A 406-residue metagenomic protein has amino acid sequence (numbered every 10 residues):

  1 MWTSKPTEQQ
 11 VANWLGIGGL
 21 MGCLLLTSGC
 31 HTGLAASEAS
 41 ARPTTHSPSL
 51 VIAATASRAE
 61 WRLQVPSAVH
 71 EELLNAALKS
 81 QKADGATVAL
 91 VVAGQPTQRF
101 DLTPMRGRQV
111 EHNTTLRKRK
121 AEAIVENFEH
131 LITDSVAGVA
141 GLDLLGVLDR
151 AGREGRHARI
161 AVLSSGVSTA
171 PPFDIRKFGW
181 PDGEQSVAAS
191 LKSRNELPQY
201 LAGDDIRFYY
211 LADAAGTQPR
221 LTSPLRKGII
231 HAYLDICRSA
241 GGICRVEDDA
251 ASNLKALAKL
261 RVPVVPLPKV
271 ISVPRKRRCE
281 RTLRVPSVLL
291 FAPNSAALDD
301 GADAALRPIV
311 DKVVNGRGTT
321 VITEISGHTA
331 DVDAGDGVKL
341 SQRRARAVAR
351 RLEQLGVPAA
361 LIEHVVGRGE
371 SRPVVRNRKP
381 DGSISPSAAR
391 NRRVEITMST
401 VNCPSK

Functional and structural regions predicted by a protein language model:
W2-S28: Sec-dependent bacterial lipoprotein signal peptides
C30-L34: Bacterial signal peptide processing site
P43-E111, H157-L163, C237: Von Willebrand factor
L90-L131, V374-N377: Short beta-strand-loop
V110-S164, S168-T169: Von Willebrand factor
V167-L225: VWA/integrin I-like adhesion module and closely mimicked acidic/polar interface patches used
L290-G327, A349-Q354, I396-T400: Periplasmic peptidoglycan-binding/anchoring modules of Gram-negative envelope and division proteins
H328-K406: Periplasmic OmpA-like peptidoglycan-binding domain that tethers envelope proteins to the cell wall
